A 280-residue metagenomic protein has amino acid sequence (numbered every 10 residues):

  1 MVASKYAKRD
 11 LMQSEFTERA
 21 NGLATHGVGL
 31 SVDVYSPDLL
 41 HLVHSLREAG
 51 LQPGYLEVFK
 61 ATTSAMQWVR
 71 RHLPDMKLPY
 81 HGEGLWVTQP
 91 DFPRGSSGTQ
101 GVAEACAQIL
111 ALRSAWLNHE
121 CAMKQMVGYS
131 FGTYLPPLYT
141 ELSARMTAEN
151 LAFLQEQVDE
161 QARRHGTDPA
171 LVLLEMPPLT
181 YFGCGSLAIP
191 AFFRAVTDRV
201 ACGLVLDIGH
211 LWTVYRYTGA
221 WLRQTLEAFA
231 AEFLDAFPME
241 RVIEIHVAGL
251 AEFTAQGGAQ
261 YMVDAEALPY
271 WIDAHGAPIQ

Functional and structural regions predicted by a protein language model:
V2-A107: N-terminal pre-domain/capping segments
S4-A7, E15-F16, S97-L204, T213: Active-site acidic/histidine proton-transfer and metal-coordination neighborhood in alpha/beta enzyme cores
H26-V32, G54-V58, M76-G82, A115-H119 (+3 more regions): Hydrophobic faces of well-ordered beta-strands that scaffold small-molecule active sites in alpha/beta enzyme cores
V34-S36, K60-S64, G84-W86, C121-Q125 (+3 more regions): Active-site-proximal loop/turn and secondary-structure-junction residues that shape catalytic pockets, frequently
L40, P90, V127-Y129, C184 (+2 more regions): Short acidic, gly/pro-rich beta-turn/loop elements at beta-sheet edges and active-site/ligand-binding grooves
L42-S45, R70, F182-R199, Y215-E227: Distinct, well-ordered alpha-helical segments
V43-G50, T63-Y80, Q100-A115, Q155-T167 (+2 more regions): Acidic (Asp/Glu)-rich catalytic clusters
D91-S96, Y134-A144, V214-Q280: Gly/Pro-rich active-site loop or hairpin
